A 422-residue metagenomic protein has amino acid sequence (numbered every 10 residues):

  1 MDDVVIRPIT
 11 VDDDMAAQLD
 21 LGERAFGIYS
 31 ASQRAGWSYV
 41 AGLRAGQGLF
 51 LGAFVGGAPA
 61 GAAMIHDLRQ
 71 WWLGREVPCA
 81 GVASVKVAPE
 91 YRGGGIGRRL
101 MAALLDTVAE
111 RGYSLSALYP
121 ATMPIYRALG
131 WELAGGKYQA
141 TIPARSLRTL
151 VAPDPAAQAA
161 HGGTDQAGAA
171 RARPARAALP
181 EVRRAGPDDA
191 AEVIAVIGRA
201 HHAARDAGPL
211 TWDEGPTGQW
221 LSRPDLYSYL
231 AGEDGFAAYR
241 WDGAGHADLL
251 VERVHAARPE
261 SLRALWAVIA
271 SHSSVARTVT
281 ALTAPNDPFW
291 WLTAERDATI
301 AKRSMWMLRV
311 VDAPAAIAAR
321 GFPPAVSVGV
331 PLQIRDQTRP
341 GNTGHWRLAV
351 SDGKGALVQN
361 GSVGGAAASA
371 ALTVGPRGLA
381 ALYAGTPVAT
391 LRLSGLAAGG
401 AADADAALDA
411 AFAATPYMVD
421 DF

Functional and structural regions predicted by a protein language model:
D2, V11, S30, P155-F422: Intrinsically disordered, low-complexity, positively biased terminal segments
I6-M15, G22, L51-A53, G81 (+1 more regions): Hydrophobic, small-residue-rich alpha-helical packing segments that form membrane-like cores
F26-R75, A203-S228: Active-site rim helix/loop that mediates acceptor-substrate recognition in acyltransferases
G52, A58-D67, G81, K86 (+2 more regions): Conserved beta-strand in the GNAT
R69-E76, I142, A244-L249: A short, polar/charged loop-to-alpha-helix boundary motif
S84-V87, G93-D106, P259-A270: Conserved acetyl-CoA-binding loop-helix of GNAT-fold acetyltransferases
E110-S114, P120-Q139, N286-K302: Conserved active-site alpha-helix within GNAT-family acetyltransferase domains
